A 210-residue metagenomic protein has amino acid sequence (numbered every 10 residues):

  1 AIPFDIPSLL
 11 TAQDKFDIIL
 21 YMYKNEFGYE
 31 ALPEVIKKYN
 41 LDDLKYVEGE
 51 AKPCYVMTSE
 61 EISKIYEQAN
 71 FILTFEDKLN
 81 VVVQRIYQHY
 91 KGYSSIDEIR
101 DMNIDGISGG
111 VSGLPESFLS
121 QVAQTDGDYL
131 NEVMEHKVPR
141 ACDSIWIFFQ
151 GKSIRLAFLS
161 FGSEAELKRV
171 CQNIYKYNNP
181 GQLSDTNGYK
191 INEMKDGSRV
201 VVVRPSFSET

Functional and structural regions predicted by a protein language model:
A1-N178: N-terminal accessory targeting/assembly segments
S160, S184-T210: Charged, amphipathic alpha-helical linker segments immediately N-terminal to NTP-binding catalytic cores
K176-T186: Flexible helix-coil linker/hinge segments at domain or subdomain boundaries
